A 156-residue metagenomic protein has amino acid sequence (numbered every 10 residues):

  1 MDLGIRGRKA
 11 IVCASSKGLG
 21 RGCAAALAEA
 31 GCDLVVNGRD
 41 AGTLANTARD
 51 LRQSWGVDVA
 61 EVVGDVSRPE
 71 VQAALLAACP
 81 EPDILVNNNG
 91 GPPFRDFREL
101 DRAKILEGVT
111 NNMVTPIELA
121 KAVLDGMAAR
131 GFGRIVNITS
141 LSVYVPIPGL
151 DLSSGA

Functional and structural regions predicted by a protein language model:
K9, A14-G18: Conserved glycine-rich cofactor-binding loop
C32-T47: Conserved glycine-rich Rossmann-like NAD(P)H-binding loop of the short-chain dehydrogenase/reductase
A41-G42, V62-A74, R102: The beta1-alpha1 cofactor-binding region of Rossmann-like NAD(H)/NADP(H)-dependent oxidoreductases
N89-F94: Conserved NAD(P)H cofactor-binding loop of Rossmann-fold oxidoreductase domains
D96-V109, I135: Substrate-binding pocket helix/loop in short-chain dehydrogenase/reductase
A120-K121: A short, exposed helix-loop element centered on a Lys and neighboring polar residues
R134-A156: Catalytic loop of short-chain dehydrogenase/reductase
